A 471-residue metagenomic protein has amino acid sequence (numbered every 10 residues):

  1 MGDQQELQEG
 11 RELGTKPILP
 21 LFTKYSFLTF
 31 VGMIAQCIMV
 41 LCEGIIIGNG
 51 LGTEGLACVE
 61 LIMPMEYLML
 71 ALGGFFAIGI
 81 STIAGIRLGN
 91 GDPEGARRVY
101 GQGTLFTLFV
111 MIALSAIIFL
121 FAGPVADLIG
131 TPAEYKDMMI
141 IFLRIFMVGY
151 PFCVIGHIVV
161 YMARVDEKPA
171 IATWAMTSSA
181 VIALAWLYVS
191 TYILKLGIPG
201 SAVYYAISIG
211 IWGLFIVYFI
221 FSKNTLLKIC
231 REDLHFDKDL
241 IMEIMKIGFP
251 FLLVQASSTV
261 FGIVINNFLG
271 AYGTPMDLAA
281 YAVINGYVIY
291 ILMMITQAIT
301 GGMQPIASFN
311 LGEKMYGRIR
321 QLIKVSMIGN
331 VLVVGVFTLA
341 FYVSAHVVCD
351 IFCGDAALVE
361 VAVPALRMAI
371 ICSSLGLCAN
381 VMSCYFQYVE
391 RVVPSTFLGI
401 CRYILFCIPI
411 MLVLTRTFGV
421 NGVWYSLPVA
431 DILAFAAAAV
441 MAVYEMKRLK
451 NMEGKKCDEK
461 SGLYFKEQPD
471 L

Functional and structural regions predicted by a protein language model:
M1-S26, A84-G149, V189-G248, A307-C372 (+1 more regions): Short alpha-helical transmembrane segments in multi-pass integral membrane proteins
S26-I38, A71, T104-A113, I171-M176 (+7 more regions): Alpha-helical transmembrane segments of integral membrane proteins, especially early/N-terminal helices
T29-T82, F146-C153, M245-N310, N330-F337 (+2 more regions): Transmembrane helix-bundle signature of multi-pass secondary active exporters and lipid flippases
L41-I45, A116, I158-M162, L184-V189 (+9 more regions): Alpha-helical transmembrane segments of multipass membrane proteins
G44, T53-L56, P93, A122 (+6 more regions): Membrane-helix interface/capping residues of multi-pass secondary transporters
L56-A116, G156-A172, A280-A345, G376-S395: Small-residue-rich hydrophobic transmembrane alpha-helices
A77, I145-R164, A172-A183, S201-I216 (+5 more regions): Short runs within selected transmembrane alpha-helices of multi-pass transporters and secretion channels
